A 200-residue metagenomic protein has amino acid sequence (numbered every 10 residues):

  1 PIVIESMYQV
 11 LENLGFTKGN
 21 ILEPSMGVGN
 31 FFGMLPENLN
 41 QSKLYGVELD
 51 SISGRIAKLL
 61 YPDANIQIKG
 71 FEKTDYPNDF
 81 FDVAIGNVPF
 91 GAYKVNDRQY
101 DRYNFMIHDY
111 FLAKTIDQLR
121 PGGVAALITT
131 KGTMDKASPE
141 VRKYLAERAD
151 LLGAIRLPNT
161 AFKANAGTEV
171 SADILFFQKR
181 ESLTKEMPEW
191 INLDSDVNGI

Functional and structural regions predicted by a protein language model:
P1-L60: Class I S-adenosyl-L-methionine
K18, F80-F81, L151, A172: Local beta-strand N-terminus motif with an aromatic residue
L49-S51, N104-K163, V170-F177: Conserved Class I SAM-dependent methyltransferase catalytic core
D63-F71: Conserved SAM-binding strand-loop segment of SAM-dependent methyltransferases
D75-I85: A short acidic, Gly/Pro-enriched loop at the edge of an enzyme's catalytic core that lines a small-molecule cofactor
I85-K94: A short SAM/SAH-binding and catalytic strip from SAM-dependent methyltransferases
R98-Y103: Short glycine-enriched, charge-decorated loop/helix-capping segments at active-site entrances that position
A164-I200: Flexible, glycine-/basic-rich loop-and-beta segments that form/coincide with the SAM-dependent methyltransferase
